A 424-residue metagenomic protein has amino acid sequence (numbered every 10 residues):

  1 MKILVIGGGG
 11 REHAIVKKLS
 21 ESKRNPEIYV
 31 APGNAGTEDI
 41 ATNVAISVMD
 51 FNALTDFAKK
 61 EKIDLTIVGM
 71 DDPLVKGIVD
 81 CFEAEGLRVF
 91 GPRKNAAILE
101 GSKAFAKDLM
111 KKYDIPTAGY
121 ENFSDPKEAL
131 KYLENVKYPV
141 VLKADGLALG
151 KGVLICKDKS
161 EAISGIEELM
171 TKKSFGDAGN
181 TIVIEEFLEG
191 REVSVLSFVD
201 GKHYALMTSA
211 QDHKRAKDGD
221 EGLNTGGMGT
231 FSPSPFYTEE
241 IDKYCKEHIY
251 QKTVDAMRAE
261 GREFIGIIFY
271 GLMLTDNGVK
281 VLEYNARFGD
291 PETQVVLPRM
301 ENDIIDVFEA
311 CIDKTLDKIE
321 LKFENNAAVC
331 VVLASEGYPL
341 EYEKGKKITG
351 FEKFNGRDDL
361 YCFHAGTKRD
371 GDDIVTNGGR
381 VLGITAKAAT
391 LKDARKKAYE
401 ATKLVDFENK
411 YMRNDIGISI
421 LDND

Functional and structural regions predicted by a protein language model:
M1-K94: ATP-binding N-terminal substructure of ATP-dependent carboxylate-amine bond-forming enzymes
L4, E100-V183, Q211, P235 (+1 more regions): Active-site nucleotide/adenylate-binding loops and adjacent lid/helix of ATP-dependent enzymes
E21, G36-E38, F90, K112-D114 (+12 more regions): Solvent-exposed alpha-helices and their adjacent loops that cap or buttress functional pockets in soluble metabolic
C156-T293: Internal nucleotide-binding/catalytic subdomain
K157-D158, S197-V199, L333-S335, A386-A388: Short beta-strand-to-loop capping motifs
K246-I268, N285-D359, D370: Active-site "cap" helix and flanking loop/linker of ATP-utilizing ligase/carboxylase catalytic domains
T367-G371, V375-D424: Generic C-terminus detector
